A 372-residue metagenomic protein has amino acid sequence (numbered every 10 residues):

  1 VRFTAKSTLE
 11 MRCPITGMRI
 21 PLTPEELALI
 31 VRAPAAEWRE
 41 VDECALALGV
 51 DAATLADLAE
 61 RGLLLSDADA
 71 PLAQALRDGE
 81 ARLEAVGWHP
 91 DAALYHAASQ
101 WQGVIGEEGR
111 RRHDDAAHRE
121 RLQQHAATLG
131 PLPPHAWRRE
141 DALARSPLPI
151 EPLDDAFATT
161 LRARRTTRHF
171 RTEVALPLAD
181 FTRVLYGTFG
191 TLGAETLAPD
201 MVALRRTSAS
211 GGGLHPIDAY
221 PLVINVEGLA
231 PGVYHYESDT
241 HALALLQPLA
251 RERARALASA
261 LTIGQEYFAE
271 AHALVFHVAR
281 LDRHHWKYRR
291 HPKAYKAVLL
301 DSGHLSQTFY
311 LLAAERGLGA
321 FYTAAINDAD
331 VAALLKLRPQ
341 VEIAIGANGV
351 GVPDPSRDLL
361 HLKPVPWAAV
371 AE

Functional and structural regions predicted by a protein language model:
V1-Q265, A269-L274, I326-E372: N-terminal accessory segments that position/regulate proteins before the catalytic core
L129-G130, L153-A158, V278-R283, L299-H304: Short hydrophobic/aromatic-rich motifs at helix boundaries and adjacent loops
R165-A175, W286-L299: Short histidine-centered catalytic/ligand-binding loop motif
V184, A219, V275, A294-V331: Small-aliphatic-rich amphipathic alpha-helix that forms the alpha element of a beta-alpha
L245, H285-K287, F321, D358: Extended hydrophobic-aromatic, low-complexity segments
R255-S259, A269-H272, R290-H291, D301-T308: Eukaryotic helix-grip
F268-A271, F276-K293: Active-site-adjacent "gating/activation" loops or surface patches in catalytic cores
